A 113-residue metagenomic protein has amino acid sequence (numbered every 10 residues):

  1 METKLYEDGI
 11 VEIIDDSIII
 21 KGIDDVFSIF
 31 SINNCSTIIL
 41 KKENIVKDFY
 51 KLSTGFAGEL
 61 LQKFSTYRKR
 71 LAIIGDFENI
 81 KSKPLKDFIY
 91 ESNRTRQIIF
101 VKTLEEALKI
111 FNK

Functional and structural regions predicted by a protein language model:
E2-K42, V46-K113: Amphipathic, Lys/Arg-enriched alpha-helical "gate/interface" segment within cytosolic domains that mediates
